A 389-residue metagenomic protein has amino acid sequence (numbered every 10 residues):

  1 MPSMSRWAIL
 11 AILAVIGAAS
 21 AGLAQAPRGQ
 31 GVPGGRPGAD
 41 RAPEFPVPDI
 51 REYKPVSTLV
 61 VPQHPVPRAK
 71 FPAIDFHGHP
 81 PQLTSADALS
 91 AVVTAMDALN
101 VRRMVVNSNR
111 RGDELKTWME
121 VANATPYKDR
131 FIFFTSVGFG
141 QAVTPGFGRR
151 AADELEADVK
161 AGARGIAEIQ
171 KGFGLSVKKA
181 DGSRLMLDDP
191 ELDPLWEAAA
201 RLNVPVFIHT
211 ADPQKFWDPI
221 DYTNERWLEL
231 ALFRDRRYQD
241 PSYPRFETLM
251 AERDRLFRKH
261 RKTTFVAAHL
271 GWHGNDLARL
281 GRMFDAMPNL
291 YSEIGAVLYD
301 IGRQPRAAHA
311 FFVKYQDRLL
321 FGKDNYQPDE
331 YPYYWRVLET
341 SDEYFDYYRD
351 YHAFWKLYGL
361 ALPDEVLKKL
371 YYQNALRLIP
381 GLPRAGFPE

Functional and structural regions predicted by a protein language model:
I9-S20: Bacterial N-terminal signal peptides
Q25-F71: N-terminal pre-domain segments of enzymes
P37-D49, V60-V61, T117-R236: Active-site gating/metal-coordination segments in enzymes
L59-T94, Y372: Mature N-terminal segment immediately following signal peptide/propeptide cleavage in secreted/periplasmic
Q63-R68, V92-A98, T117-F131, D153-A163 (+4 more regions): Acidic (Asp/Glu)-rich catalytic clusters
A73, G78-H79, A91-D113, R130-G138 (+1 more regions): Divalent metal-dependent hydrolysis catalytic cores, especially in the metallo-beta-lactamase
P80-A88, V106-T117, G140-R149, M186 (+3 more regions): Acidic-and-aromatic substrate-binding clefts and catalytic sites of carbohydrate-active enzymes
R237, P241-E389: H/E-rich (His + Asp/Glu) clusters that bind or coordinate divalent metals
